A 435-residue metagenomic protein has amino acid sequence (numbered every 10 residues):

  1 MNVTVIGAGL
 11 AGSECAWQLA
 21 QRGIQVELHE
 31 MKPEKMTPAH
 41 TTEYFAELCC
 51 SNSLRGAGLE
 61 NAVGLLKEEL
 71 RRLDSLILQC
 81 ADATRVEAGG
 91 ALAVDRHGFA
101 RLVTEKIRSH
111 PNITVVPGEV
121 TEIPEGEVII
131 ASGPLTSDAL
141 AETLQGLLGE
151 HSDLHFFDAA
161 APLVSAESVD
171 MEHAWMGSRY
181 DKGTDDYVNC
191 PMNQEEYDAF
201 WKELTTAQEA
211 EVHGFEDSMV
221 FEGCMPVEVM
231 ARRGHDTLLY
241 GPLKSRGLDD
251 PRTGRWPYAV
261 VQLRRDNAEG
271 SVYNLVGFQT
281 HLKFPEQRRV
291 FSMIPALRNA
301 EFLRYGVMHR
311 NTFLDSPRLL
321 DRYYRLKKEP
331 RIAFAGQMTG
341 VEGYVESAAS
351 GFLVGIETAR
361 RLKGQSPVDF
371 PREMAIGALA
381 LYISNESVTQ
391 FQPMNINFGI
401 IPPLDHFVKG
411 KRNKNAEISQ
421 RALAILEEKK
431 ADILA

Functional and structural regions predicted by a protein language model:
M1-A11: Beta1/beta-strand and adjacent pyrophosphate-binding region of the FAD-binding site in flavoprotein oxidoreductases
W17-Q79, R372-I383: N-terminal FAD cofactor-binding segment of flavoenzymes
E47-G58, D82-G98: Dinucleotide-binding Rossmann-like beta1-alpha1 core, especially the glycine-rich loop that anchors the ADP
R96-V115: Helical element adjacent to the flavin cofactor pocket in flavoenzyme catalytic cores
S109-F284, R288-R289: Predominantly flavin-linked oxidoreductase catalytic cores and closely associated redox partners
L275-V341, A348-S350, V368-N385, F391-N395 (+1 more regions): A glycine-rich dinucleotide-binding beta-alpha-beta segment and adjacent secondary-structure elements that constitute
S347-V368: Internal hydrophobic alpha-helix adjacent to the cofactor/substrate pocket in enzyme cavities
M394-A435: C-terminal auxiliary extensions adjacent to catalytic cores
